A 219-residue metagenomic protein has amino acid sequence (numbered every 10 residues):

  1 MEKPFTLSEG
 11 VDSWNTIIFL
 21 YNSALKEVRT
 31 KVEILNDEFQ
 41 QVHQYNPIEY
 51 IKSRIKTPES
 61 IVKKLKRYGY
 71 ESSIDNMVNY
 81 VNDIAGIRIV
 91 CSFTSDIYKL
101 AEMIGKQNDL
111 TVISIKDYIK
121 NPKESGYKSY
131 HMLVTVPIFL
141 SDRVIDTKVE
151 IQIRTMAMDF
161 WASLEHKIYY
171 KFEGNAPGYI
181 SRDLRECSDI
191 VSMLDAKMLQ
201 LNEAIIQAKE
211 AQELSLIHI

Functional and structural regions predicted by a protein language model:
M1-K64: Intrinsically disordered, low-complexity polar/charged tails and linkers
D12-N15, F19, V81, V90-S95: Amphipathic alpha-helical interface elements
I17, E27, E33-E38, S188-E213: Contiguous, amphipathic alpha-helical segments that mediate oligomerization or scaffolding in large protein assemblies
D37-F39, Y70, N108-I113: Short secondary-structure junctions
P47-I87: Polyanion/phosphate-binding surface patch
Y68, I84, V90, T94-I97 (+1 more regions): Surface-exposed peri-terminal alpha-helical interaction modules
V78, C91-Q200: Long beta-strand-rich cores associated with HINT superfamily self-processing modules
I217-I219: Conserved small/polar residues in nucleotide/adenosyl-binding loops
